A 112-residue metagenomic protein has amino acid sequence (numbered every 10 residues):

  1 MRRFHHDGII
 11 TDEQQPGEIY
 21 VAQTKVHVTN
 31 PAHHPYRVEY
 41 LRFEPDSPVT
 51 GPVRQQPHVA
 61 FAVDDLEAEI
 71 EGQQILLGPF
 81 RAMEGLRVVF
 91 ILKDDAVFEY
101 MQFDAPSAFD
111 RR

Functional and structural regions predicted by a protein language model:
M1-P45, A68-Q74, P79-D94: Core segments of cupin and vicinal oxygen chelate
H6-I10, G51, P57-D65, L92-V97: Short coil/turn motifs at helix boundaries and re-entrant loops, enriched in small/polar and proline residues
G17-I19, T50, E69-E71, M101 (+1 more regions): Short acidic, gly/pro-rich beta-turn/loop elements at beta-sheet edges and active-site/ligand-binding grooves
Q23, R54-Q56, I75, A105-S107: Generic preference for flexible, low-structure residues
V38-Y40, F61, F98-Y100: Hydrophobic beta-strand residues in large extracellular and virion-surface proteins
E44-P52: Short, flexible, solvent-exposed loop/turn segments with mixed acidic/basic and small polar residues
P52-Q55, F61, R81-F90, A108-R112: A signal for specific C-terminal beta-sheet/loop modules enriched in small/flexible residues with GP/PG/PP motifs
K93-R112: Short, Lys/Arg-rich amphipathic alpha-helical interaction segments that bind nucleic acids or acidic protein surfaces
